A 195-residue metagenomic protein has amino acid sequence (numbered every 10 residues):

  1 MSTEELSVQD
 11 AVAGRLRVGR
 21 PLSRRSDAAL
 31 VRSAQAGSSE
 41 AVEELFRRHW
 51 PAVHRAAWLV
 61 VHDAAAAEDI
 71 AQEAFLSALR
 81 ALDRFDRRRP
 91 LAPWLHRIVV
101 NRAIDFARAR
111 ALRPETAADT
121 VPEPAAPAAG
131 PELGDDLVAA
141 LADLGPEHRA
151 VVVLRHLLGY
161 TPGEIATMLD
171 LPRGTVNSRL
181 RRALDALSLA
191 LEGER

Functional and structural regions predicted by a protein language model:
M1-A36, E40, E44-R47, D119-P127 (+3 more regions): Intrinsic, short, N-terminal disordered tails of RNA polymerase sigma-factor systems
L30, R47, H54, A64-A81 (+1 more regions): Conserved RNAP core-binding helix
Q35-A36, L59-A64, Q72-P90, A109-L112: Sigma70-family region 2
L45, H49, V53, A74 (+2 more regions): Residue-level preference for hydrophobic side chains embedded in well-ordered alpha helices
D69-L76, R89-N101, S178: Structural recognition of an alpha-helix C-terminal capping motif at a helix-to-coil junction
A71, A107, L180, L187 (+1 more regions): DNA major-groove recognition helix of helix-turn-helix
R80-R87, R97-A117, G130, S188: Arg/Lys-rich amphipathic alpha helix in sigma70-family domain 2
V151-R155: A short pre-motif secondary-structure segment
